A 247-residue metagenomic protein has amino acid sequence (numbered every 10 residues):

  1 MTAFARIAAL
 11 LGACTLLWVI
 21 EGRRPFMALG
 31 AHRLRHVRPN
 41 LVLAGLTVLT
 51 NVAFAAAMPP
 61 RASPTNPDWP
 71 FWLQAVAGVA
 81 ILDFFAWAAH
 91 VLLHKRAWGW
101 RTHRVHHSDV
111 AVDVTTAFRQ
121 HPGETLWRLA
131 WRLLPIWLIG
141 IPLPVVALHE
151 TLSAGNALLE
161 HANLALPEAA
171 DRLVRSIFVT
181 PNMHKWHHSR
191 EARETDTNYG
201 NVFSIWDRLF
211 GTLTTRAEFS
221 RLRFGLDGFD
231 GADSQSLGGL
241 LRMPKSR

Functional and structural regions predicted by a protein language model:
M1-G12: Hydrophobic transmembrane alpha-helical segments in integral membrane proteins
G12-T15, T47-P60, Q235: Alpha-helical membrane-anchoring segments
A13-R24, A88-W98: Membrane-water interface of transmembrane alpha-helices
C14, G22, N201-L209, L237-R247: A transmembrane-helix-recognition feature enriched in membrane-embedded lipid enzymes and envelope glyco-/phospholipid
W18-R38: Membrane-interface helix-loop junction between the first two transmembrane segments
A28, P59-D68: Membrane-interface helix termini and inter-helical loops of multi-pass transporters
G45-F54, W69-L222: Membrane-embedded catalytic scaffold of the fatty acid hydroxylase/desaturase
R221-R247: A membrane-cytosol interface segment of integral membrane proteins
